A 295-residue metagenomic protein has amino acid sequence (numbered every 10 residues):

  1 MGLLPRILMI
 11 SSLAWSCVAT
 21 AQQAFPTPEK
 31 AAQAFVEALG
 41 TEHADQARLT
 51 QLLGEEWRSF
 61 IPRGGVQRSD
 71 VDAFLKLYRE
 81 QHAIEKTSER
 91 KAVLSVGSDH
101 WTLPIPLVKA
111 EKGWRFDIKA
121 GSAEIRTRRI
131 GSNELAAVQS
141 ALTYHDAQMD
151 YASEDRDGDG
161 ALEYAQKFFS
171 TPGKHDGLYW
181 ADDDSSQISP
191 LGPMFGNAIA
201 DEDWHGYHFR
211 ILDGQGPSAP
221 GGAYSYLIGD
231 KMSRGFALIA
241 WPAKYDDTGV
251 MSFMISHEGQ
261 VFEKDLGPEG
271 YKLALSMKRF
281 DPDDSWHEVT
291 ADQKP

Functional and structural regions predicted by a protein language model:
R6-S16: Bacterial N-terminal signal peptides
A19-Q23: Boundary at the C-terminal end of the N-terminal hydrophobic targeting segment
P26-H43, S122-T171: Conserved hydrophobic/amphipathic alpha-helical signal-anchor segments
E29-V36, Q46, T50-G54, P104 (+2 more regions): Extracytoplasmic/secreted envelope proteins and their assembly/folding machinery, especially bacterial periplasmic
R58-L103, A198-H205, R210-S218, A223-M232: Surface-exposed, charged secondary-structure patches
A92-E134, Q260-D265: Short beta-strand edge/turn micro-motifs at domain boundaries
Y151-G249: Flexible, glycine-rich surface segments
R234-D284, E288-A291: C-terminal soluble interaction/assembly domains
